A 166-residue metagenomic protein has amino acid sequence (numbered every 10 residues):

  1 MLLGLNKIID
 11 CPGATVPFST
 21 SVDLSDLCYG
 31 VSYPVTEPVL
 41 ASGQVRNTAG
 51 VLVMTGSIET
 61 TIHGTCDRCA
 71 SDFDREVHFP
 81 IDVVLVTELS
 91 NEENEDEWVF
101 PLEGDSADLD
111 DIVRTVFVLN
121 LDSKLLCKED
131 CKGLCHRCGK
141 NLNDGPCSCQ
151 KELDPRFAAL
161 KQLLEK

Functional and structural regions predicted by a protein language model:
M1-K166: Structured interface patches
